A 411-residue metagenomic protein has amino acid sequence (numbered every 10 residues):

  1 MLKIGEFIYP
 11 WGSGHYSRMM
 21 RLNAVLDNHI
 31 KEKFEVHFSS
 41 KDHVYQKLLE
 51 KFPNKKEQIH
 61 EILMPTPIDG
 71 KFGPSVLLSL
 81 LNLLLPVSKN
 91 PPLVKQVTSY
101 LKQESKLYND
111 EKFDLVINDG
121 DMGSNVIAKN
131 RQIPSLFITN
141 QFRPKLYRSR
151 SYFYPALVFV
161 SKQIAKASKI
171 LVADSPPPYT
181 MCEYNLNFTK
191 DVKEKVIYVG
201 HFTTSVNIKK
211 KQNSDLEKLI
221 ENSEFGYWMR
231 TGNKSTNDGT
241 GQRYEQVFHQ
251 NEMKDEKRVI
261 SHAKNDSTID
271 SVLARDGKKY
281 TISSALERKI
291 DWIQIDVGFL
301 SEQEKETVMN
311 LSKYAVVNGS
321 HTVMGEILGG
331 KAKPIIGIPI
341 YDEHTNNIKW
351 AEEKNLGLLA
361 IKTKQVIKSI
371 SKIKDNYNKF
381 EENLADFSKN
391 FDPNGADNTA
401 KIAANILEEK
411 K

Functional and structural regions predicted by a protein language model:
F7-M20, S235-G239: A short, glycine/small-residue-rich beta-strand->loop->alpha-helix junction that serves as a flexible
F34-K95: Conserved nucleotide-sugar phosphate-binding/catalytic loop shared by glycosyltransferases and other
V76-N118, M122: Conserved nucleotide-sugar donor-binding subdomain of glycosyltransferases
V116-D119, E302-N347: A donor-sugar binding/catalytic signature common to diverse glycosyltransferases and related nucleotide-sugar
N130-H201: Active-site-proximal region of nucleotide-activated glycan assembly enzymes, centered on histidine/acidic-rich loops
T204-Y314, T345: Donor-nucleotide binding loops and adjacent catalytic segments primarily of GT-B fold Leloir glycosyltransferases
L358, T363-K364, K368-F387, E409-K411: Conserved donor-nucleotide binding/catalytic region of nucleotide-linked donor-dependent transferases
D392-K411: C-terminal alpha-helical cap of glycosyltransferases
